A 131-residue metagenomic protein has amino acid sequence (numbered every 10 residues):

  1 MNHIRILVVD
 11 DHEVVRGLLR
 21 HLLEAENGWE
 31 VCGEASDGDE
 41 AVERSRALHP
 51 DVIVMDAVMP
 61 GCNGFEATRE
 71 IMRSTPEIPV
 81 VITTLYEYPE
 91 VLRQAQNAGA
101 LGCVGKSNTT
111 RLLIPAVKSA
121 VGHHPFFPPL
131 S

Functional and structural regions predicted by a protein language model:
N2-V15, L19-L23: Conserved acidic segment of CheY-like receiver
G28-S36, R44: Short hydrophobic/Thr-rich beta-strand motif most characteristic of the beta2 strand and flanking loop of CheY-like
D37-E40, N63-E66: Acidic catalytic/metal-coordinating carboxylates
L48-V54: Active-site beta3 strand of CheY-like receiver
P60-G61, Y88: The feature encodes the CheY-like receiver
E90, N108-V121, P125, P129-L130: C-terminal output helix
